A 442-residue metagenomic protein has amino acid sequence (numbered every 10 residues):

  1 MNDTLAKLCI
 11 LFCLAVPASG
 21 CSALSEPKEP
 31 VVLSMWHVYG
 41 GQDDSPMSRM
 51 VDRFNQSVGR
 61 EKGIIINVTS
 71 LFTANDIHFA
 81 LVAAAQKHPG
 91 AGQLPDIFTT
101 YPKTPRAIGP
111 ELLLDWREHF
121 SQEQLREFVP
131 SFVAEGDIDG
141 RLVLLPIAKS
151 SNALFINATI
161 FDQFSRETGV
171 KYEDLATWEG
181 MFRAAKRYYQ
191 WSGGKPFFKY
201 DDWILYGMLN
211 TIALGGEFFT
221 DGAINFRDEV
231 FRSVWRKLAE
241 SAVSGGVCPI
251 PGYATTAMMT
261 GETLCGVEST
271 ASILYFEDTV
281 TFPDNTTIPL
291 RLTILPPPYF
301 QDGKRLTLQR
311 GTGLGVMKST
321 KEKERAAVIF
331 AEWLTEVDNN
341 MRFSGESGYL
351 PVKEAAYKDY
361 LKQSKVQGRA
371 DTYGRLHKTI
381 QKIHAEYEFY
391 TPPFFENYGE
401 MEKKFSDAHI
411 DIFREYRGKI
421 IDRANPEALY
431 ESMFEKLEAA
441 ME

Functional and structural regions predicted by a protein language model:
G41-I65: Short, polar/charged alpha-helical segment
R60-F128, Q163-F164, L264-C265, P283-T286: Extracytoplasmic "Venus flytrap"/periplasmic binding protein-like
F98-A153, F182, P289-P298: Hinge/lid segment of periplasmic solute-binding proteins
R117-F128, K171-E173, L214-V234, E240 (+2 more regions): Short, solvent-exposed loop/beta-turn-alpha elements that line the ligand-binding surface or hinge of extracytoplasmic
R141-I147, N152, E179-I224: Extracytoplasmic/periplasmic solute-binding protein
F182-R187, D221-G252, L292-P297, S406: Glycine-centered hinge/linker elements that transmit conformational signals in sensory and ligand-binding systems
V243, P283-A355: Extracytoplasmic/periplasmic substrate-recognition and gating elements
Q367-G368, Q381-E442: Conserved C-terminal helix/tail region of periplasmic/extracytoplasmic solute-binding proteins
